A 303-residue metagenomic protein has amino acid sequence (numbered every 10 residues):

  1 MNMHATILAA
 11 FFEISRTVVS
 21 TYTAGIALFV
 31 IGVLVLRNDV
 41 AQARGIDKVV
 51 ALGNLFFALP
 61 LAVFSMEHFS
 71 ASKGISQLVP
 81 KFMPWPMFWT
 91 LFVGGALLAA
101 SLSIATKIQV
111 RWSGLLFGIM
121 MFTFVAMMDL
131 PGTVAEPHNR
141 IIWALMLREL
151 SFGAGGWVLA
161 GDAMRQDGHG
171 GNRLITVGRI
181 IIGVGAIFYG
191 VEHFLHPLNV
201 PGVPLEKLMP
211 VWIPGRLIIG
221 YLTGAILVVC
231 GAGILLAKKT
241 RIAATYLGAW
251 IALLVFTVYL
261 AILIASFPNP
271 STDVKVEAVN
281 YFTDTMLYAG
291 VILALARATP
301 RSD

Functional and structural regions predicted by a protein language model:
M1-S70, W89-G95, A105-L198, P214-V229 (+1 more regions): Extended, low-polarity transmembrane helix blocks
S70-F82, L195-R216: Membrane-interface interhelical connector segments
V79, M83-V93: Short coil/turn segments at secondary-structure boundaries
A100-S103: C-terminal transmembrane-helix exit sites in multi-pass transporters
